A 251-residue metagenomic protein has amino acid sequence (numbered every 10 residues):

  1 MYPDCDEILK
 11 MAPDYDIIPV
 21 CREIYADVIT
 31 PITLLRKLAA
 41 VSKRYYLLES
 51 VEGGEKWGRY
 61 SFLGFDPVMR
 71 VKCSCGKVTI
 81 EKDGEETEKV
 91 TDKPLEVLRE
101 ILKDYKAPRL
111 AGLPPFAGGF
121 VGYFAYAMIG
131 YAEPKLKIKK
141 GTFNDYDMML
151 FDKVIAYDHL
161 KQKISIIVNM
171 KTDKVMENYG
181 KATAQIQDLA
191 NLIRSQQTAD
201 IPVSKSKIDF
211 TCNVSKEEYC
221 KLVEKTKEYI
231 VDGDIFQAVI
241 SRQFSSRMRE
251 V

Functional and structural regions predicted by a protein language model:
M1-V251: Extended alpha-helical targeting/anchoring segments, especially N-terminal organellar/secretory targeting helices
